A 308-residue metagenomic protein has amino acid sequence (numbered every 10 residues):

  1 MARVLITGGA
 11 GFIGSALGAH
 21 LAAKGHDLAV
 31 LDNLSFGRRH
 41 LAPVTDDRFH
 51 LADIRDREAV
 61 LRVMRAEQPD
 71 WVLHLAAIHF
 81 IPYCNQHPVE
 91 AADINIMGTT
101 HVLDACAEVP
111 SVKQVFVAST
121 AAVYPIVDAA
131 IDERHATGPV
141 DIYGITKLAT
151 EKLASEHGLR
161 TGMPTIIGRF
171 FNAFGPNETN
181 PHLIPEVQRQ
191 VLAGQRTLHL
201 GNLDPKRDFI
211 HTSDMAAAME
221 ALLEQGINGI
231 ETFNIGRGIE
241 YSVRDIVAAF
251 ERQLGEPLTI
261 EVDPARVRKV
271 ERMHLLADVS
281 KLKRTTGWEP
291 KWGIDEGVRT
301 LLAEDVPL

Functional and structural regions predicted by a protein language model:
M1-A173: N-terminal Rossmann-like NAD(P)+-binding domain of SDR-like oxidoreductases, especially those catalyzing
A22, M64, L103-A107, S155 (+5 more regions): A structural alpha-helix within SAM-dependent methyltransferase catalytic domains
R38, I81, P125, G175 (+3 more regions): Generic structural signal for helix capping and beta-alpha/helix-loop junctions
I54, A136, G175, P205 (+1 more regions): Residues that form or immediately flank small-molecule/cofactor binding pockets and catalytic motifs
E58, D70, P82, V89 (+9 more regions): Residues in well-ordered alpha-helical elements
A129-A130, I142, L148, K152-D208 (+3 more regions): NAD(P)-dependent short-chain dehydrogenase/reductase
L192-L308: C-terminal substrate-binding subdomain of Rossmann-fold SDR/epimerase-dehydratase oxidoreductases
